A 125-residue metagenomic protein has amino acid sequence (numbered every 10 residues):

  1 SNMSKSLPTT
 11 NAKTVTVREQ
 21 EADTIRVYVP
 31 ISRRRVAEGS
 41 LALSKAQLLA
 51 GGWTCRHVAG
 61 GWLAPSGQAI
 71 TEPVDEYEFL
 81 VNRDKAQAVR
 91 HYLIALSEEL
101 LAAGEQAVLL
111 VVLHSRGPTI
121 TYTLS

Functional and structural regions predicted by a protein language model:
S4-S125: Positively charged, small/polar-rich N-terminal and surface patches that mediate targeting and assembly and bind
